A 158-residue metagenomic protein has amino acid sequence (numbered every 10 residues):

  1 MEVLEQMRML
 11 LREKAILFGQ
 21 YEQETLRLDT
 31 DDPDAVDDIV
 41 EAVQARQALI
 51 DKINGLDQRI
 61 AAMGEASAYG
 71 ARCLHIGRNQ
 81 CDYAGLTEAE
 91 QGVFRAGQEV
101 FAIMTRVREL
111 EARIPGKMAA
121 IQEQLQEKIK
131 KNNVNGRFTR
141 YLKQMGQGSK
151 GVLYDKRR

Functional and structural regions predicted by a protein language model:
M1-R59: Long, hydrophobic N-terminal alpha-helical segment
M9, Q23, E41, G55-Q58 (+6 more regions): Charged/polar, solvent-exposed surface patches and flexible loops
Q20-D34, Y69-L86: Short E/K-rich amphipathic alpha-helical oligomerization segments
R27, A66, N132: Short acidic/histidine-centered micro-motifs embedded in hydrophobic/aromatic stretches that mark compact functional
K52, Q58, Q80-Y83, K156: Short linear motifs in intrinsically disordered/low-complexity regions
N54, N79, N132-N135: Detector for Asparagine
G55-I76: Short, solvent-exposed, charged loop/turn and helix-capping segments that join or cap alpha-helices on peripheral
L86-R158: Short terminal interaction segments
